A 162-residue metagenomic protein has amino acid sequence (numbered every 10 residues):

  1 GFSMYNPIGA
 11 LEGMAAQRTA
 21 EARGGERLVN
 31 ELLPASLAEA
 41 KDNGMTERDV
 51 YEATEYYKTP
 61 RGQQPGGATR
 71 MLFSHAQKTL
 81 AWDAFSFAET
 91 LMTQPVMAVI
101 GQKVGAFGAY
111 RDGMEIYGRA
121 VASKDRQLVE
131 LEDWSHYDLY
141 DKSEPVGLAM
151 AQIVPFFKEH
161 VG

Functional and structural regions predicted by a protein language model:
G1-M4, G105-G108, H136-D138: Flexible loop/turn segments at secondary-structure boundaries
G1-T59: Alpha/beta-hydrolase-fold enzymes
F2-I8, R70-A88: Active-site nucleophile elbow and catalytic-triad environment of alpha/beta-hydrolase enzymes
L80-D83, I100, V104-M114, V121: Conserved alpha/beta-hydrolase "acid-adjacent" motif
E89-M92, R119-S123: Short, conserved loop/helix-junction motifs that constitute active-site signature segments in enzyme catalytic cores
L91-M92, A98-I100: Short beta-strand/loop motif that positions the catalytic acidic residue of the alpha/beta-hydrolase fold
V121-Y137: Catalytic histidine neighborhood in serine/cysteine hydrolases with alpha/beta-hydrolase-type architecture
E132-G162: Catalytic active-site module of serine/aspartate enzymes centered on a nucleophile-bearing elbow/loop
